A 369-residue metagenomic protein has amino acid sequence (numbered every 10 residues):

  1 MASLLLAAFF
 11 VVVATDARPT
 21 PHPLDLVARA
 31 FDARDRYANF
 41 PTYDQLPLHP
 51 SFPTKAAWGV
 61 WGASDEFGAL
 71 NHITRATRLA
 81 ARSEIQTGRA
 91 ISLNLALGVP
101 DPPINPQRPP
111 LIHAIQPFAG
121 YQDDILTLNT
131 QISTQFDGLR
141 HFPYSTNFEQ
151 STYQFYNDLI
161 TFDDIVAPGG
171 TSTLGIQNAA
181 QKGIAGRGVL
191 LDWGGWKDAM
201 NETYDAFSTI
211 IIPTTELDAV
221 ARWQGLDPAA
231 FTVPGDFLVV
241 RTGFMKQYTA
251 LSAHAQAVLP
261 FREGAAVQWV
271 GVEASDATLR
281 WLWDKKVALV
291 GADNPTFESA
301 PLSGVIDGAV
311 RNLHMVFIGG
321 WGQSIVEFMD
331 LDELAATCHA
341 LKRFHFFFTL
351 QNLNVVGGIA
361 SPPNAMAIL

Functional and structural regions predicted by a protein language model:
M1-P21: Fungal secretory targeting signals
R18-L369: Active-/binding-site microenvironments in catalytic and ligand-binding cores
